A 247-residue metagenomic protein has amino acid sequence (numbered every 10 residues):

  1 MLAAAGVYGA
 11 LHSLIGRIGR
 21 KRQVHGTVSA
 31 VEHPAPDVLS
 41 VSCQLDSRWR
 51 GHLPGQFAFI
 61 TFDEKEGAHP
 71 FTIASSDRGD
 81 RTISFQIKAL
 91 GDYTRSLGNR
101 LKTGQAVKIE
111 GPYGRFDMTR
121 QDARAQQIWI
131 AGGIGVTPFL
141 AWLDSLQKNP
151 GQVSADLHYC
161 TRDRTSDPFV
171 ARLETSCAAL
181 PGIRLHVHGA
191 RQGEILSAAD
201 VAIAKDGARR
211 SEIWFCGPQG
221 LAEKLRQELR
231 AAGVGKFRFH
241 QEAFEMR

Functional and structural regions predicted by a protein language model:
M1-G19: Hydrophobic helices that insert into or interface with lipid environments
M1-V7, D92-T94, D156-R247: Reductase modules of NAD(P)H-dependent flavoproteins
S13-G16, R20-E110, D117, R124-Q127 (+5 more regions): Ferredoxin-reductase
G55, G135, P218: Short, conserved phosphate/pyrophosphate- and ester-handling motifs at nucleotide-, phospho-/glycolipid
S96, D117, P138-A141, P168 (+1 more regions): Phosphate- and divalent-cation-binding pockets in alpha/beta enzyme and binding domains that engage nucleotide-derived
Q121-A125, A208-R209: Short helix-loop-beta connector
Q126-I130, W214: Conserved beta-strand elements of the Class I
V136-K148: Histidine-anchored nucleotide/phosphate-binding helix
